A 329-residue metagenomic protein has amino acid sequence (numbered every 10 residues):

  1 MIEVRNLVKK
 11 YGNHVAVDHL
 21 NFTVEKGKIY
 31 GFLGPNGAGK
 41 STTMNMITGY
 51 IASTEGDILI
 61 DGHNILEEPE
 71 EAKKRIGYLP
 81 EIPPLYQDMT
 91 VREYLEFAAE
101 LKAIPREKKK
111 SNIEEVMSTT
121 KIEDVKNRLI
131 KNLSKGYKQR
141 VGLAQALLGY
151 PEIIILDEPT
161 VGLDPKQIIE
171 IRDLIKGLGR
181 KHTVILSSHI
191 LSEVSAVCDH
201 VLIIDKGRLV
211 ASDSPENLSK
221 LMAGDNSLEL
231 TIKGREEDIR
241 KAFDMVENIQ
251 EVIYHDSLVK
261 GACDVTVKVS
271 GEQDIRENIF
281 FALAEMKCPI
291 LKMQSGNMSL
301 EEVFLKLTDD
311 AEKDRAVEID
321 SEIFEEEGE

Functional and structural regions predicted by a protein language model:
I2-V4, K9-A211: ABC transporter nucleotide-binding domains
E100-A103, A223, N248, L305 (+1 more regions): Non-catalytic alpha-helical coupling and interface elements of nucleotide-dependent molecular machines and regulators
E114, N132, L258-V259, M298: Positions that flank functional sites
K121, I249-H255, P289-Q294: A short linear hydrophobic-aromatic micro-motif
D173-L186, I190-S270: ABC transporter nucleotide-binding domain
S270-E329: C-terminal coupling/interaction segments
